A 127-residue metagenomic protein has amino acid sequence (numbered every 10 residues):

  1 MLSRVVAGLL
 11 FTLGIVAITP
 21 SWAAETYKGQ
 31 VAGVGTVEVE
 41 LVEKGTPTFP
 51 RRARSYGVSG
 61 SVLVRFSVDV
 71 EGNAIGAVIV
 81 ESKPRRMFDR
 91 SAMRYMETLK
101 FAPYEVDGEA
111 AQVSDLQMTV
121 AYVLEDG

Functional and structural regions predicted by a protein language model:
M1-L2, F11: N-terminal targeting leaders that route proteins to membranes or the secretory/organellar pathways
L2, S21-G127: Charge-biased low-complexity segments
A7-A17: Bacterial N-terminal signal peptides
